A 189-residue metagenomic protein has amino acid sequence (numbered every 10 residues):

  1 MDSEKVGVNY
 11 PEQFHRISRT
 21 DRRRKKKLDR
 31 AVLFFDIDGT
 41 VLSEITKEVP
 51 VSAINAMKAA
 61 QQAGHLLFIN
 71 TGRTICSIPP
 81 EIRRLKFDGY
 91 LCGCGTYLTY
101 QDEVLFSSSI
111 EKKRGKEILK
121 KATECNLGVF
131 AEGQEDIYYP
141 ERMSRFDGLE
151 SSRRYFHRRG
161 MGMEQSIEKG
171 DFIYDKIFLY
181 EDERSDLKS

Functional and structural regions predicted by a protein language model:
M1-F35: Non-catalytic pre-domain segments flanking phosphatase-related domains
L28-R30, G64, N126, F172-Y174: A general structural motif
A31-T46: Asp-based phosphoryl-transfer active-site loop
I45, I69-N70, L179: Small/polar loops that bind or transfer phosphate-bearing groups
V49-V51: A short acidic/small-residue loop/turn micro-motif
I54-G148: Active-site phosphate-binding/coordination module
K121, L127, E132-S189: Conserved acidic, metal-coordinating active-site core of Asp-based, Mg2+-dependent phosphoryl-transfer enzymes
